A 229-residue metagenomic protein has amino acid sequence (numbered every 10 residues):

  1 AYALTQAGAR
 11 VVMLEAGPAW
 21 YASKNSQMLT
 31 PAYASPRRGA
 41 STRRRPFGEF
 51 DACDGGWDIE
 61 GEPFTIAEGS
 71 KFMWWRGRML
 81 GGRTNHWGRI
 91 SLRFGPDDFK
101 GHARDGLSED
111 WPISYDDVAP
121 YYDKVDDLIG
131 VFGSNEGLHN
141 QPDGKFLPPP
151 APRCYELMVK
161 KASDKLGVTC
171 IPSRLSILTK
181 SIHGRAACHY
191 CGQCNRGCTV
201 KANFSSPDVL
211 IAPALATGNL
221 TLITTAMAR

Functional and structural regions predicted by a protein language model:
A1, S70-M73, C154-K161, P207-V209: Short alpha-helical segments and helix-capping/turn motifs at coil-helix boundaries
A1-H102, L107, P112, D116 (+1 more regions): N-terminal glycine-rich phosphate/pyrophosphate-binding loop and immediately adjacent elements
L14, S173, I223-T225: Generic beta-strand/beta-sheet core signal
W20-A22, F94, L178-S181, R229: Flexible loop/turn segments at secondary-structure boundaries
E62-P63, L147-P148, C198-V200: A generic structural signal for short
G106-H189: FAD-dependent oxidoreductase catalytic-site/capping-region signature
A162, R185-R229: Helical element adjacent to the flavin cofactor pocket in flavoenzyme catalytic cores
